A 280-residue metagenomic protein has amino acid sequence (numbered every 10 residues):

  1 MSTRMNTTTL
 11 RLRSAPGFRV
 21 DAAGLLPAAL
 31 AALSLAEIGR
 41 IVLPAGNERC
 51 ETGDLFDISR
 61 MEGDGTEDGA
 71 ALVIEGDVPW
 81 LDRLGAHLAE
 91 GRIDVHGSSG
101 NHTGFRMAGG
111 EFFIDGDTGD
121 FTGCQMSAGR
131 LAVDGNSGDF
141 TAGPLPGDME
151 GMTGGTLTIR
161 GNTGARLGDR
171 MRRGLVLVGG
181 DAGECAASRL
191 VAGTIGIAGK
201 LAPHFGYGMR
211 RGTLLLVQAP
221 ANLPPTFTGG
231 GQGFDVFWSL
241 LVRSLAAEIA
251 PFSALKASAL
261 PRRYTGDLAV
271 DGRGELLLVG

Functional and structural regions predicted by a protein language model:
M1-D77, R83, A132-D134, G147-R160 (+4 more regions): Intrinsically disordered, low-complexity terminal regions
E75-D77, H87, H96, F105-A108 (+10 more regions): Feature marks extracellular polysaccharide-active and adherence modules
R83, N101-H102, F121, F140-T141 (+2 more regions): Per-repeat structural element of leucine-rich repeats
F140-D148: Extracellular beta-strand/beta-solenoid scaffold signature
